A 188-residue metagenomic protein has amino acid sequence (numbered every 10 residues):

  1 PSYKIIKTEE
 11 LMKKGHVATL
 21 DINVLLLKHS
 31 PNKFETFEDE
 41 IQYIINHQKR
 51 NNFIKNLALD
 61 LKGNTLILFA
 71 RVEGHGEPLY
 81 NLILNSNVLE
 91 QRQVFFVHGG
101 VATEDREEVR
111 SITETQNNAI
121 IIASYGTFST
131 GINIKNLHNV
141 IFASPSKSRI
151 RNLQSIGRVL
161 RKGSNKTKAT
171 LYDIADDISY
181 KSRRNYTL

Functional and structural regions predicted by a protein language model:
P1-D21: Post-DEXD/H (motif II) to motif III coupling segment of the RecA-like Helicase ATP-binding lobe
E10-H16, L27-S30, V72-G74, T127-S129 (+3 more regions): Conserved nucleotide-binding/hydrolysis micro-motifs of P-loop NTPases
G15, E104-R110, R149-G157: Short, charged, surface-exposed secondary-structure boundary motifs
L20, R158-L188: Conserved segment of the helicase C-terminal RecA-like domain
N32-A70, G74-V88: Conserved interdomain hinge at the start of the Helicase C-terminal
L66, E77-P78, Q91-S129: Conserved helicase ATPase core of P-loop NTP-dependent helicases/translocases
N85-R92, S164: Short helix-capping segments at alpha-helix termini
I122-A123, I132-P145, Q154, A169-D173: A short beta-strand element within the Helicase C-terminal
